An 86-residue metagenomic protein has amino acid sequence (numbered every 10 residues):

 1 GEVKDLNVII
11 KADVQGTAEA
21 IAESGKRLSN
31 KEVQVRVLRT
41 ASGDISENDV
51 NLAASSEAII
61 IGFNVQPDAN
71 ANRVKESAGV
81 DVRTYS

Functional and structural regions predicted by a protein language model:
G1-S86: Conserved structured catalytic cores and adjacent interaction surfaces of nucleotide-binding/hydrolyzing enzymes
